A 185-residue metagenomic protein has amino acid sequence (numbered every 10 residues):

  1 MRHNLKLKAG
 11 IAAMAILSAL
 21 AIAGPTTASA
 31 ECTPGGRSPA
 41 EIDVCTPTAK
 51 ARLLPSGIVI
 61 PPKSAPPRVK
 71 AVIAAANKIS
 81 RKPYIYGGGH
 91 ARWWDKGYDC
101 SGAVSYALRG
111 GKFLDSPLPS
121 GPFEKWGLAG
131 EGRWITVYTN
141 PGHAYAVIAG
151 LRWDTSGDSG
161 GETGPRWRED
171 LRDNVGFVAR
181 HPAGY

Functional and structural regions predicted by a protein language model:
R2-Y84, S159-Y185: Intrinsically disordered, low-complexity, Pro/Ser/Thr/Asn/Gly/Ala-rich spacer/linker segments adjacent to signal
T46-A49, P62-E131: Secreted/periplasmic proteins that engage bacterial cell-wall peptidoglycan
I73, S105, R109-Y185: ...with weaker cross-activation on analogous glycine-rich loops/strands in unrelated enzymes
